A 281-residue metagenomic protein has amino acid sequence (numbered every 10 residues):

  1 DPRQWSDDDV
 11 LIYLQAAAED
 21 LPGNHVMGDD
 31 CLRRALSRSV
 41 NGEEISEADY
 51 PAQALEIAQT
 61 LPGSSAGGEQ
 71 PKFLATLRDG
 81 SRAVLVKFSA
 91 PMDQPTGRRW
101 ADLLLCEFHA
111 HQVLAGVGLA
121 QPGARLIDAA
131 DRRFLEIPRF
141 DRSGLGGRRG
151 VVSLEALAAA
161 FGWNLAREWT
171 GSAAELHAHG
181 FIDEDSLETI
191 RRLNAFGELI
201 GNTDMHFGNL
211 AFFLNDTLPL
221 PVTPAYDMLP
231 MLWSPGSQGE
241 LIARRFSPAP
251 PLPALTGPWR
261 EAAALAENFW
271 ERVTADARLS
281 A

Functional and structural regions predicted by a protein language model:
D1-A281: Phosphate/dinucleotide-binding and metal-coordinating scaffold of catalytic cores in nucleotide-dependent enzymes
